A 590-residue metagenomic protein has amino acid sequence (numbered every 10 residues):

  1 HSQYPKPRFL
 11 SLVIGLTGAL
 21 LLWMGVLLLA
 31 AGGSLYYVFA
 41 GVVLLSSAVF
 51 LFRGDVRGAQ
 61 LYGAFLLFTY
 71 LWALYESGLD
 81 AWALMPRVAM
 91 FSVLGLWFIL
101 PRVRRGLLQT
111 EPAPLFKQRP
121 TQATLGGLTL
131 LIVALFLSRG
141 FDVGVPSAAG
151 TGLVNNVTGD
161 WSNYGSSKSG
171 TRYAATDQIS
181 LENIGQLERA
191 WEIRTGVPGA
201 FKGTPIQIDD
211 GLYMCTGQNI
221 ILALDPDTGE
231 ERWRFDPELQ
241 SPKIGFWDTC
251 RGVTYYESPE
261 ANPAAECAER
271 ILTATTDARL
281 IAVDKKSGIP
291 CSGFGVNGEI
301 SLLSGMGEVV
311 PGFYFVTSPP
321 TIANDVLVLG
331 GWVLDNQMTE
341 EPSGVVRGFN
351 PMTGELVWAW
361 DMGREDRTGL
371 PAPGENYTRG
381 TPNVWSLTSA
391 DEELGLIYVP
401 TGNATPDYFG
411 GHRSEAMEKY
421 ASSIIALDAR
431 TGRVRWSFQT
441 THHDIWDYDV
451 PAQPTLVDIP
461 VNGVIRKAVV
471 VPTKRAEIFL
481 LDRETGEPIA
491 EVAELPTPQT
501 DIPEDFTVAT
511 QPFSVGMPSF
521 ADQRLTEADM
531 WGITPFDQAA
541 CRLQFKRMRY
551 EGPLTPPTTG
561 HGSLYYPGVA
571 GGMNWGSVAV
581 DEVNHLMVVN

Functional and structural regions predicted by a protein language model:
H1-P146: Topology signature of small-to-medium multi-pass alpha-helical membrane proteins
V93-R102, L108, R119-S138, P226-E231 (+4 more regions): Hydrophobic or amphipathic alpha-helical targeting/insertion segments
T124-G126, V133-T158, S180-N183, R189 (+5 more regions): N-terminal amphipathic, basic-rich helices that act as targeting or association modules
V143-R189, M362-R367, G532-T559: Blade/loop signatures of beta-propeller domains
W161-G165, P198-Q218, G245-R279, G312-T339 (+7 more regions): Repeat-blade elements of multi-bladed beta-propeller folds
N183-G196, I221-K243, W247, E257 (+9 more regions): Extracytoplasmic/lumenal domain signature
Q499-E527: A surface-exposed, glycine/aromatic-enriched loop/edge motif typical of exported proteins
M548-N590: Glycine-rich, aromatic-lined ligand/substrate-binding cores of catalytic and carbohydrate-binding domains
